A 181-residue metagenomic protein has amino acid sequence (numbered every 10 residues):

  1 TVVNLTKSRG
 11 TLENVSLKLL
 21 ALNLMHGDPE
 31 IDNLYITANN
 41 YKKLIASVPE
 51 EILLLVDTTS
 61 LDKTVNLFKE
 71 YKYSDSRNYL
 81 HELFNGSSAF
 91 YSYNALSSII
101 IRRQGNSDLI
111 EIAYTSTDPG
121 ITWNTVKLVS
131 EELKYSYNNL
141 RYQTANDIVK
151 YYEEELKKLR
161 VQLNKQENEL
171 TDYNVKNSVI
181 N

Functional and structural regions predicted by a protein language model:
T1, L5, R9-F84, A89 (+5 more regions): Polar/charged helix-initiation
T115-S136: Amphipathic alpha-helical segments
